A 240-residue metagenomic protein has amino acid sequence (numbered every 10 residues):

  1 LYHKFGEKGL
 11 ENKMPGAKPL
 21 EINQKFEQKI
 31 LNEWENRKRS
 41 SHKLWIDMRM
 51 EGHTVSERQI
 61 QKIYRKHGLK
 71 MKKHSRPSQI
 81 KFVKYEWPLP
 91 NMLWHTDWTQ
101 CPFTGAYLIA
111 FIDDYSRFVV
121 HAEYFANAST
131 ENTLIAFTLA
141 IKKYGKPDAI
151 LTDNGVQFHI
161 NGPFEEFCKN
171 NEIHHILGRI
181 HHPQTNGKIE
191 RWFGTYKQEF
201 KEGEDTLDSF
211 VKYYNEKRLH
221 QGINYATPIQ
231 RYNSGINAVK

Functional and structural regions predicted by a protein language model:
L1-H3: Double-stranded DNA-binding cores of transcription factors and transposases
G6, I30, L44, I60 (+11 more regions): Mobile genetic element proteins and their domesticated derivatives, centered on retroelements and DNA transposons
G6-L93, C168, T227-I236: Basic, flexible linker segments flanking DNA-binding modules in nucleic acid-interacting mobile-element proteins
E51-T54, R58-F118, A126, T130-D148 (+1 more regions): Mobile-element integrase/transposase regions, centering on the N-terminal DNA-binding/Zn-coordinating module
T152-N154, F158-C168, H175-Q198, D208 (+1 more regions): RNase H-like two-metal-ion nuclease catalytic core shared by retroviral integrases and related mobile-element nucleases
N171, G194-K240: C-terminal domain-tail junction helix/linker
